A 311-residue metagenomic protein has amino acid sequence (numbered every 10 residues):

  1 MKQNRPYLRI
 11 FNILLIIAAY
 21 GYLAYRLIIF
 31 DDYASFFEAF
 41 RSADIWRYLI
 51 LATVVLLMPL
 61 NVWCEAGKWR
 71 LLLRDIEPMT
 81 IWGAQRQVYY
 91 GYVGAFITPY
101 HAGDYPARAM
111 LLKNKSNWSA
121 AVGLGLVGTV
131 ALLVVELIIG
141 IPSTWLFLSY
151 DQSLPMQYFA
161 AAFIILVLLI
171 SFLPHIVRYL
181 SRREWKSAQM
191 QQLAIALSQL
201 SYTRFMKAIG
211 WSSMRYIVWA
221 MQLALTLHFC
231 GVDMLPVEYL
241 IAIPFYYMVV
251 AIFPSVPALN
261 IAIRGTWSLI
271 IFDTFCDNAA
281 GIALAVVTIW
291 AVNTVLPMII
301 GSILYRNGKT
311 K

Functional and structural regions predicted by a protein language model:
M1-V88, W145-F253, N278, L284 (+1 more regions): Predominantly cytoplasmic-facing regulatory/coupling regions of multi-pass membrane proteins
W69, A102-R108, I261-S268: Transmembrane helix boundary and interhelical loop/hinge segments in multi-pass membrane proteins
W82-R86, D104, K115-V130, D277-T288: Membrane-interface alpha-helices at helix entry/exit sites of multi-pass transporters
Q85-K113: Extended non-transmembrane interhelical loops and adjacent amphipathic helices of multipass membrane proteins
V93-P99, A120-I141, W145, V249 (+1 more regions): Membrane-embedded alpha-helical segments of transport systems, primarily multispan ion/solute transporters
G94-T98, P244-G265: Transmembrane alpha-helix interface/packing and boundary motifs in multi-pass membrane proteins, characterized by
M110-N117, G265-G281: Interfacial segments of multi-pass membrane proteins
